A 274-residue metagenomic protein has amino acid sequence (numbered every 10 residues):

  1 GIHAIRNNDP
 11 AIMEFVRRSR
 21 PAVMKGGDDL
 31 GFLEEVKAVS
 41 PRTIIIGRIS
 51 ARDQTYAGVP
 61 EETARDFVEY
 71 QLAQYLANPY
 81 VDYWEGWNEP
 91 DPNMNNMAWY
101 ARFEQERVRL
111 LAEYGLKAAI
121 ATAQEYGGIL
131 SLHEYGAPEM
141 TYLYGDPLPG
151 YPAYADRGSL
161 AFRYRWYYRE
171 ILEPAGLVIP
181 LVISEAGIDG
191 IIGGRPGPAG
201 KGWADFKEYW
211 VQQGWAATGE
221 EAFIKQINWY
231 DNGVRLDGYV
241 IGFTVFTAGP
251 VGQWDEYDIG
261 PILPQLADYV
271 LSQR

Functional and structural regions predicted by a protein language model:
G1-L30: Boundary/entry segment of secreted carbohydrate-active catalytic domains
N7-A11, D28-K37, E62-Q74, A123-E125 (+3 more regions): Alpha-helical scaffolding within the catalytic cores of extracellular/periplasmic polymer-degrading hydrolases
M13-F15, I44-I46, Y126, P198 (+3 more regions): Aromatic-rich peripheral "rim/lid" segments of glycoside hydrolase catalytic domains that contact and position glycan
V16-R18, V39, P60-E62, M97-R102 (+3 more regions): Short, glycine/charged-enriched secondary-structure capping and boundary segments
G26, G47-I49, D53, D82 (+4 more regions): Aromatic- and acid-rich polysaccharide-binding/catalytic face of secreted or lumenal carbohydrate-active enzymes
E34-Y126, E134-P138, I183, W215-E221: Substrate-binding cleft of extracellular glycoside hydrolase catalytic domains
V39, Q74-Y80, R107-L116, Y126 (+3 more regions): A structural motif corresponding to the C-terminal end of an alpha-helix and its immediate exit/capping segment
F103, R163, A222-Q226: Hydrophobic alpha-helical membrane-association signature
